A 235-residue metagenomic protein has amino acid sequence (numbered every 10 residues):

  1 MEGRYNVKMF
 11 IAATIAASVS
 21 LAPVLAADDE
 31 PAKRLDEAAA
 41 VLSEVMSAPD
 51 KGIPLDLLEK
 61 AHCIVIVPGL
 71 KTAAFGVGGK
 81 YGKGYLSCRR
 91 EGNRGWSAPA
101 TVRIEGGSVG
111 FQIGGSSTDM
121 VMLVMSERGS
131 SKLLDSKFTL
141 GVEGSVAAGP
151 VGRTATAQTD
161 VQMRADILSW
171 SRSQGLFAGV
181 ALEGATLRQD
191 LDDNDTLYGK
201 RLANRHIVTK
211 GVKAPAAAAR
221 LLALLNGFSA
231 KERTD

Functional and structural regions predicted by a protein language model:
M1-E2, V24: Short linear motifs centered on Gly/Pro in flexible linkers and helix caps
E2-A12: Bacterial N-terminal signal peptides that target proteins for export
A12-L21: Bacterial N-terminal signal peptides
L21-A27: Sec/Tat signal peptide C-region and signal peptidase I cleavage site
A27-D235: Small-residue-enriched, tightly packed secondary-structure blocks
